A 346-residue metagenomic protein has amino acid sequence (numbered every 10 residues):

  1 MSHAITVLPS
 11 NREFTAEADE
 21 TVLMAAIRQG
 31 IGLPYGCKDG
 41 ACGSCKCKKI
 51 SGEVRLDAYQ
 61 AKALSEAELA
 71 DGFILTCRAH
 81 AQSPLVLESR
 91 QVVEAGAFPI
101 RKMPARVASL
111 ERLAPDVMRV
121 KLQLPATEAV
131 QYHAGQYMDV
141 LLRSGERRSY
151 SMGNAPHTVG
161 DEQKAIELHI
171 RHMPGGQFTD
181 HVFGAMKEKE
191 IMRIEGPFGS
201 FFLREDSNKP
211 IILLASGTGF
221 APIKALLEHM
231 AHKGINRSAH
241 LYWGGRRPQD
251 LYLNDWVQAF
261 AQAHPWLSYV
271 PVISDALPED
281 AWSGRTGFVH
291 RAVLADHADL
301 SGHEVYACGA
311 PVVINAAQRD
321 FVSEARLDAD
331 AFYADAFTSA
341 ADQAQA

Functional and structural regions predicted by a protein language model:
M1-A79, L85, S238-A346: Reductase modules of NAD(P)H-dependent flavoproteins
I50-E53, R90-V92, R143, M173 (+1 more regions): Short, surface-exposed secondary-structure boundary micro-motifs
I74-A97, E190-I194: Short, structured interface segments
P99-E190, G245-R247, V272-D275: Ferredoxin-reductase
G135, G219, A310: Short, conserved phosphate/pyrophosphate- and ester-handling motifs at nucleotide-, phospho-/glycolipid
G196-S207: A short, basic/flexible loop-to-alpha-helix module at the beginning of a structural domain
K224-H232: Histidine-anchored nucleotide/phosphate-binding helix
